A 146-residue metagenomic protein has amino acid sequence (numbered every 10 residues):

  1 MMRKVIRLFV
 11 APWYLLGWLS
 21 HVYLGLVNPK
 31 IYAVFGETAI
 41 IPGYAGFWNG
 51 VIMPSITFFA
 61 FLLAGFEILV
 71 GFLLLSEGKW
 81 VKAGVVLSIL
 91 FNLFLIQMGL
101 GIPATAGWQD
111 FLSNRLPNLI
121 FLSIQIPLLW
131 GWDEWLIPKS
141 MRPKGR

Functional and structural regions predicted by a protein language model:
M1-A39, G43-L69, L73-R146: Extended, low-polarity transmembrane helix blocks
